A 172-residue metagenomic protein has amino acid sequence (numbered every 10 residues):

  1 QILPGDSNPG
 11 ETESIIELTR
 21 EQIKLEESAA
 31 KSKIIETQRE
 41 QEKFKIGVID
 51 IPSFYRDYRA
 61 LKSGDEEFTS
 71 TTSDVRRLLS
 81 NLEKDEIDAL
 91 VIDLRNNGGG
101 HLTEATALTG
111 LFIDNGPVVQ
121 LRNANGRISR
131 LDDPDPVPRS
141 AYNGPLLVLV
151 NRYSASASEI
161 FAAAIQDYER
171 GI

Functional and structural regions predicted by a protein language model:
Q1-I172: Cleft-lining beta-strand/loop regions that shape enzyme active-site pockets
